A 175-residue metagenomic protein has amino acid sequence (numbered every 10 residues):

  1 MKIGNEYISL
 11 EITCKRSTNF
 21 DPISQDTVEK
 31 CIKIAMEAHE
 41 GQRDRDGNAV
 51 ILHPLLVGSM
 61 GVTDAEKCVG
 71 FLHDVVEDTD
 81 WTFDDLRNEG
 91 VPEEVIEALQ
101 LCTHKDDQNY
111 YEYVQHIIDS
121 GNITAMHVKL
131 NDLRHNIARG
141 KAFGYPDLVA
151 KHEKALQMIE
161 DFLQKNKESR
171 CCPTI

Functional and structural regions predicted by a protein language model:
K2-I175: Active-site helical microenvironments for divalent-metal-assisted chemistry
